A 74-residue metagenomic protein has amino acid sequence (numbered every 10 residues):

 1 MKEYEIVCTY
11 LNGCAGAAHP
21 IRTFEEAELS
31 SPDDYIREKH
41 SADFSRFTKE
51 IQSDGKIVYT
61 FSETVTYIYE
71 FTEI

Functional and structural regions predicted by a protein language model:
M1, E26-S30, Q52-D54, E73-I74: Short, solvent-exposed coil/turn segments at beta-strand boundaries
M1-H19: Short aromatic-glycine-(Arg/Gly/Cys) micro-motifs in beta-strand/loop hairpins
I6-T9, R22, K49, T66: N-terminal targeting/docking segments
A15-L29: A short, exposed loop/beta-hairpin motif centered on an aromatic-Gly-Thr core
S31-I36: Short, non-transmembrane alpha-helical segments in secretory-pathway proteins
E38-I74: Short, mixed-charge low-complexity intrinsically disordered segments
